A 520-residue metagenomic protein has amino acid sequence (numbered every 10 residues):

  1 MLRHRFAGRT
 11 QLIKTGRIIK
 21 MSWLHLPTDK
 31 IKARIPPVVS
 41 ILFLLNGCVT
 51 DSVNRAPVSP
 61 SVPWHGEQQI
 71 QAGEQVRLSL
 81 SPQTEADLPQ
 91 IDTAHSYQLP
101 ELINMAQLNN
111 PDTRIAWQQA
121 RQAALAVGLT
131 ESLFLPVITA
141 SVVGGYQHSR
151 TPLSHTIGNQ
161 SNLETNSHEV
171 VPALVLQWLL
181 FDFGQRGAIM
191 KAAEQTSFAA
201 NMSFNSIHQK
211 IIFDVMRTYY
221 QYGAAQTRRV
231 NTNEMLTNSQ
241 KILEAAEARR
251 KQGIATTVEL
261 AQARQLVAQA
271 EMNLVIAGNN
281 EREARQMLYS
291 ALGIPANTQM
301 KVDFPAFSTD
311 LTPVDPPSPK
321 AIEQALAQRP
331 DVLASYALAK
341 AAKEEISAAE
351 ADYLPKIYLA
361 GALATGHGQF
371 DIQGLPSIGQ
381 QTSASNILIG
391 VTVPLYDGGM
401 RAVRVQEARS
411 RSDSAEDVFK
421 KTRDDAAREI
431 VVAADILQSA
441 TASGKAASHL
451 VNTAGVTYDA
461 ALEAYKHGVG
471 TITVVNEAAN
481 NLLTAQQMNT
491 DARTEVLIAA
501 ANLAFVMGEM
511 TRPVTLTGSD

Functional and structural regions predicted by a protein language model:
L2, M21-P27, A33-M105, H155-T156 (+2 more regions): Terminal intrinsically disordered/low-complexity segments used for targeting and assembly
V49-Q221, I357, G361, G399-A402: Short flexible linkers and secondary-structure junctions
V49-T50, S206-Q324, I436, A440 (+3 more regions): Periplasmic alpha-helical coiled-coil/stalk elements that build and connect Gram-negative outer-membrane
E85-H95, S141-V175, F304-D315, S347 (+4 more regions): Small/polar, glycine/serine/threonine/aspartate-rich low-complexity segments that form flexible
R114-I115, E131, N166, L180-H208 (+6 more regions): Sec/SRP-type N-terminal targeting helices
Q269-I294, H449-E509: Short segments within alpha-helical structural elements
